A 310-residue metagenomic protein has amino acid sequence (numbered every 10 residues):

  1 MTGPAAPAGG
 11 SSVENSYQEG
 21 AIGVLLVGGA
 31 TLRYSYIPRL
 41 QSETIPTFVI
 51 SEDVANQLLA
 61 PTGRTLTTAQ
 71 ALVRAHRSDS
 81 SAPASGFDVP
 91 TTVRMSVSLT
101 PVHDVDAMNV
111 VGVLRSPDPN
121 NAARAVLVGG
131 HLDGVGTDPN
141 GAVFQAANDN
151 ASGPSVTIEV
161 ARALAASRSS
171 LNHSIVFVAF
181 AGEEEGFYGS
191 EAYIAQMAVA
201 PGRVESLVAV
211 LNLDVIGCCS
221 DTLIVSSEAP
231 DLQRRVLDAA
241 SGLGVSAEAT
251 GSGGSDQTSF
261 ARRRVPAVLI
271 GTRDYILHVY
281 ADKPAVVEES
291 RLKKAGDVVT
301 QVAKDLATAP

Functional and structural regions predicted by a protein language model:
M1-T2, G23-V27, T47-V49, V110-V113 (+10 more regions): Structural recognition of the beta-strand scaffold that forms the well-ordered cores of secreted hydrolase catalytic
M1-V49, R115, F144-Q145, D149 (+2 more regions): Extracellular/luminal Protease-associated
P4-P7, G29-R33, V54-A55, V102-V105 (+6 more regions): Solvent-exposed loop/turn segments at secondary-structure junctions within structured extracellular/periplasmic domains
A6, Y17-I22, L26-G29, A55 (+5 more regions): Sec-exported extracytoplasmic/periplasmic mature domains
A8-N15, D106-N109, G136-R235: Acidic/histidine-rich catalytic neighborhood of metal-dependent amide-processing enzymes
S11-V24, I37-Q41, P117, L127 (+3 more regions): Mature extracellular/periplasmic domains of secretome proteins
V13, P83-G86, I216-P310: Active-site-adjacent substrate-binding region of metalloamidase/peptidase-like peptide-processing proteins
L40-A146, R162, A166-S169: Soluble metallo-hydrolase cores and metallopeptidase-like ectodomains found primarily in the secretory/periplasmic
